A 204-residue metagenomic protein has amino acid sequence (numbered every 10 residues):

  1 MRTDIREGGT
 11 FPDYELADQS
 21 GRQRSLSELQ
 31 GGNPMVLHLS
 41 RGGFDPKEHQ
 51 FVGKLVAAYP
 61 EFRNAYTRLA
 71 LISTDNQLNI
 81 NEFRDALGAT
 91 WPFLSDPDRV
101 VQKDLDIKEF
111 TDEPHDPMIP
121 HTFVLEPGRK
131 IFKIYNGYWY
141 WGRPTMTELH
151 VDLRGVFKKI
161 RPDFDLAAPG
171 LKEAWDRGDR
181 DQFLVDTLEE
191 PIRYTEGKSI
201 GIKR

Functional and structural regions predicted by a protein language model:
M1-R204: Chalcogenol-based redox active-site neighborhoods
